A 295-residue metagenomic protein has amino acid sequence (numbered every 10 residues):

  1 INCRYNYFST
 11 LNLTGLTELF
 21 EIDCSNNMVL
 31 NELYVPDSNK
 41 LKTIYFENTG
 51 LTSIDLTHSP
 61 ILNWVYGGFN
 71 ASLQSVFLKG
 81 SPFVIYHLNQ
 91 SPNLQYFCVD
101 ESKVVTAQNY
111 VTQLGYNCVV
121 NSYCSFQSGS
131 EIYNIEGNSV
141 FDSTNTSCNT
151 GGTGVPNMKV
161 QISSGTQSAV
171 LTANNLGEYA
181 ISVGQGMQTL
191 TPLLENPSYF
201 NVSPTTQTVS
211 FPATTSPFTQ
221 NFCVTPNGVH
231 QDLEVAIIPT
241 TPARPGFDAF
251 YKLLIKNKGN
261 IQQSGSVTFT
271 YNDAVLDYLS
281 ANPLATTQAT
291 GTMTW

Functional and structural regions predicted by a protein language model:
F8, L19-F20, L30, L41 (+6 more regions): Conserved hydrophobic position(s) of the canonical leucine-rich repeat
V65-G68, Y86-L88, G177, Q185-Y199: A short, solvent-exposed beta-strand micro-motif common in secreted/extracellular proteins
A71-G129: Leucine-rich solenoid repeat scaffolds
P82, T106-V111, V183-M187, L194-N221 (+1 more regions): Structured interaction patches on ligand/partner-binding surfaces of diverse proteins
I135-D142, G177, F222: A short, amphipathic beta-strand motif
N145-G154, I162-E178, S182: Short, acidic Ser/Thr/Gly-rich low-complexity loop/linker segments typical of extracellular and cell-surface proteins
N201-Q207, S264-W295: A surface/secretory-pathway sequence property marking extracellular, secreted, or lumenal proteins enriched
A236-G265: Short beta-strand elements of extracellular/lumenal beta-sandwich folds
